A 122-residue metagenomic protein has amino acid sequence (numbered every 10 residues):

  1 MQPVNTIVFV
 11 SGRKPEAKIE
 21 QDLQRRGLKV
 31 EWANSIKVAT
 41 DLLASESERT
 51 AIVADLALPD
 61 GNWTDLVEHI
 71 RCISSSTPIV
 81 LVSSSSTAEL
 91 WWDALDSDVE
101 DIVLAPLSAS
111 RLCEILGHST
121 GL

Functional and structural regions predicted by a protein language model:
T6, S76-A88: A short, hydrophobic beta-strand element within the central beta-sheet of small alpha/beta folds
F9, R13-A33: Two-component/phosphorelay signaling modules centered on CheY-like receiver
S11-G12, V82-S86, P106: Conserved active-site segment of CheY-like receiver
E16, R49-I73: Conserved phosphotransfer microenvironments
A17, D65, S83-D101: Alpha4 helix (beta4-alpha4-beta5 surface) of REC/receiver domains from two-component response regulators
N34-A51: Acidic, metal-coordinating helix/loop segments flanking the phosphotransfer/catalytic sites of two-component signaling
L107-L116: C-terminal output helix
L116-L122: The C-terminal output helix
